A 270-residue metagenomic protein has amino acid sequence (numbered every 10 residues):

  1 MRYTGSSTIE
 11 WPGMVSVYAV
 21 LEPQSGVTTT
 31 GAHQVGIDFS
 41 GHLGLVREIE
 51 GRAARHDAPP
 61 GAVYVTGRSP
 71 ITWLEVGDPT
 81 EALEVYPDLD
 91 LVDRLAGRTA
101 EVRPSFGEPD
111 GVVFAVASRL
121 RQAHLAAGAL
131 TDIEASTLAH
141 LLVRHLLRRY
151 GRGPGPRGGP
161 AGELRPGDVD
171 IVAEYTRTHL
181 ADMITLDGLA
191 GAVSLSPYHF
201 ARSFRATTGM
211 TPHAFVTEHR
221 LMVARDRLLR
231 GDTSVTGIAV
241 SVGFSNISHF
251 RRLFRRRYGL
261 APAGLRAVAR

Functional and structural regions predicted by a protein language model:
M1-R103, G128, D132: N-terminal regulatory/effector-sensing and dimerization cores that precede helix-turn-helix DNA-binding domains
L89, A139, L221: Short amphipathic alpha-helical/adjacent loop interface patches that line ligand and macromolecule-binding sites
R98-R157: Amphipathic alpha-helical segments enriched in hydrophobic/aromatic residues interleaved with Lys/Arg
F114-L125, A173, R177-L180, R225-L229: Regular secondary-structure segments
A129, M183, D232-T233: Residue at a beta-strand N-cap/secondary-structure junction
R149, I171, Y175-H219, A239-G264 (+1 more regions): Basic/polar phosphate-binding segments, predominantly the helix-turn-helix DNA-binding elements of transcriptional
